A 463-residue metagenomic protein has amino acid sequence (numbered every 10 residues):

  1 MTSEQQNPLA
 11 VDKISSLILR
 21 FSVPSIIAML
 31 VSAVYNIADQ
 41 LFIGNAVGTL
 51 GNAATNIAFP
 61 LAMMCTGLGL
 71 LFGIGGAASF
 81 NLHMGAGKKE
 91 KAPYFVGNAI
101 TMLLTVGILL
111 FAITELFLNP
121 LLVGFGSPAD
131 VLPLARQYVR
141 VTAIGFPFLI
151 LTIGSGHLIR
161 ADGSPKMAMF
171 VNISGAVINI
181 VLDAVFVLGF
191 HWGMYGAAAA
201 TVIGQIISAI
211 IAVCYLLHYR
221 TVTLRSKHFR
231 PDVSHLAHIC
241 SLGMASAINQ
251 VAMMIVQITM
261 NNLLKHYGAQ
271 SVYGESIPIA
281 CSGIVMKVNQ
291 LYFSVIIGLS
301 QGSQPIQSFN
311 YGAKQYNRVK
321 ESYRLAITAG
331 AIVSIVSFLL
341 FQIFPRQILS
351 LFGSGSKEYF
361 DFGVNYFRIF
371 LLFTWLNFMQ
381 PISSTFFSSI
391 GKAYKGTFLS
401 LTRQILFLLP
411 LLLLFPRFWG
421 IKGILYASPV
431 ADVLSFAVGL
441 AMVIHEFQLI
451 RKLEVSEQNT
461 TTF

Functional and structural regions predicted by a protein language model:
M1-S22, F80-P147, G189-M244, Q307-L372 (+1 more regions): Short alpha-helical transmembrane segments in multi-pass integral membrane proteins
S15-V34, A38, L61-L68, I144 (+5 more regions): Residue-level signal for short hydrophobic patches within transmembrane helices of multi-pass membrane transporters
R20-D39, V141, G175, G204-S208 (+2 more regions): Transmembrane helical elements of multi-pass membrane transporters/channels
V34-N52, L122-A129, V185-W192, M254-I284 (+4 more regions): Helix-terminus/linker motif at the lipid-water interface of multi-pass membrane proteins
T49-P60, A135, V139, A198 (+2 more regions): Small-residue hotspots at the loop-to-helix junctions and early N-terminal turns of transmembrane alpha-helices
N52-A112, L149-A168, C281-L339, I343-P345 (+1 more regions): Small-residue-rich hydrophobic transmembrane alpha-helices
M64, N179-D183, A209-V213, L291 (+3 more regions): Hydrophobic transmembrane alpha-helices of multi-pass small-molecule transporters
G73, T142-R160, A168-A176, A197-I210 (+4 more regions): Short runs within selected transmembrane alpha-helices of multi-pass transporters and secretion channels
